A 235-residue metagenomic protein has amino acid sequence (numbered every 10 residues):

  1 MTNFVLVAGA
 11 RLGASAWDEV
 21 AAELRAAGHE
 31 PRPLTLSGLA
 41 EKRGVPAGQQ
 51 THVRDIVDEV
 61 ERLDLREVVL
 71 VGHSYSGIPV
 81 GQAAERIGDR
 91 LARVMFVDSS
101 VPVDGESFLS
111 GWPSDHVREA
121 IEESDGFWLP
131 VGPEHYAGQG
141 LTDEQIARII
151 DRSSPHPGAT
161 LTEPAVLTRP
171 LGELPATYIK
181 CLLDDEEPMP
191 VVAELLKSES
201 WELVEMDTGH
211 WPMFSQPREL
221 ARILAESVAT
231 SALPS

Functional and structural regions predicted by a protein language model:
T2-E41: Conserved HGGG/HGGXW glycine-rich cap/lid loop of the alpha/beta-hydrolase fold
L36-V68, E85, S110-W112, H116: Active-site loop/oxyanion-hole signature of alpha/beta-hydrolase fold enzymes
V71-S76, V80: Gly/Ala-rich beta-loop-alpha elbow adjacent to hydrolase catalytic centers
E85, D89-L91, M95-P130, T160 (+2 more regions): Flexible "cap/lid" loop of the alpha/beta hydrolase fold
D151-P170: Active-site nucleophile elbow and catalytic-triad environment of alpha/beta-hydrolase enzymes
E173-K180, L203: Catalytic His-Asp charge-relay segment
L182-D207, F214, E219, E226-V228: Conserved loop-alpha-helix segment in the C-terminal half of the alpha/beta-hydrolase fold that carries the catalytic
